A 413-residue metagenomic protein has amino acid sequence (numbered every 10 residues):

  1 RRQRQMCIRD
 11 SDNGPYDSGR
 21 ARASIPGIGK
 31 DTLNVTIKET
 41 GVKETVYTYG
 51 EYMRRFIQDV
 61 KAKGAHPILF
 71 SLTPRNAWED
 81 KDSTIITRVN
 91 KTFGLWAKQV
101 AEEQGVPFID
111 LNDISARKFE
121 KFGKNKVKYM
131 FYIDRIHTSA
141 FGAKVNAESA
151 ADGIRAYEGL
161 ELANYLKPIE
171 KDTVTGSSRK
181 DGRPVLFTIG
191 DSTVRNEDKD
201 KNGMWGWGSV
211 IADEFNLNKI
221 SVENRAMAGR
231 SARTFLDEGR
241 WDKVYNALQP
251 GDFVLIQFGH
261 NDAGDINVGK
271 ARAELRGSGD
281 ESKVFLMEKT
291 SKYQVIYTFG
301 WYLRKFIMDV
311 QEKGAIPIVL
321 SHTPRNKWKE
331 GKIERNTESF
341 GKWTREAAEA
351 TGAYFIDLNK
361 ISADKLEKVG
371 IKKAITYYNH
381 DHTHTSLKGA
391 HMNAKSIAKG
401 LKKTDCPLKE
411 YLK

Functional and structural regions predicted by a protein language model:
Q3-I8: Short, small-residue-biased leader/transition segments that mark boundaries at the very start of proteins
D12-T48, T73-T92, N261-T298, T323-S339: Serine-dependent acyl-ester chemistry module
G14, R183-K201: Short glycine-rich His-centered loop
K61-I68, Q104-P107, G182-V185, L217-S221 (+3 more regions): Loop/turn elements at helix/coil->beta-strand transitions in domains of secreted/extracellular proteins
L72-I169, V174, H322-K413: Catalytic His-Asp segment of secreted/periplasmic serine-dependent ester chemistry enzymes
K201-L217: Short catalytic helix/loop segments, enriched in acidic residues and glycine and frequently bearing histidine
N218-S231: A short beta-strand-loop structural module common to alpha/beta enzyme folds
S231-K243: N-terminal post-signal-peptidase region of extra-cytosolic proteins
